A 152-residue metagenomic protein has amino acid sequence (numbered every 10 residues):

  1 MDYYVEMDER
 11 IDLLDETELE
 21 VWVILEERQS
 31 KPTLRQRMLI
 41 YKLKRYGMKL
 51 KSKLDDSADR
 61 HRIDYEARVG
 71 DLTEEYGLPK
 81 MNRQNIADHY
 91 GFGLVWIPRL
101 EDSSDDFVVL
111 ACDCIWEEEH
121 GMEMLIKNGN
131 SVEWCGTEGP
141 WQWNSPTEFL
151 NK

Functional and structural regions predicted by a protein language model:
M1-L14, A87-K152: Acidic, proline/glycine-rich low-complexity IDRs
D2-L39: Contiguous hydrophobic, core-forming segments of folded domains
I24-M81: Short, well-structured hydrophobic secondary-structure segments
